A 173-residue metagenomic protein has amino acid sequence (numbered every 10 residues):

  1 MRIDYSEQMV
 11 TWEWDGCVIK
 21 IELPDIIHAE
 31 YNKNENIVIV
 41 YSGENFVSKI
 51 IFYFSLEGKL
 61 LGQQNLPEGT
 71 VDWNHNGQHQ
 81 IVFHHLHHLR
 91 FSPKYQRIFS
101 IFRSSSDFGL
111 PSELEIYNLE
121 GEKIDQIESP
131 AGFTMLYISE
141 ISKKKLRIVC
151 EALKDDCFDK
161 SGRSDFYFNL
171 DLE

Functional and structural regions predicted by a protein language model:
M1-Q8, K20-G43, K49, Q80-Y95 (+1 more regions): Repeated scaffold domains used in trafficking and secretory/extracellular systems, primarily beta-propellers
R2-S6, Y41-E44, S100-P111, I148-F158: Beta-strand C-termini and the immediately following turn/loop, strongest in propeller blades
V10-W12, C17-L23, G62, P67-F83 (+1 more regions): Aromatic (tryptophan-biased) beta-strands that constitute blades/sheets of beta-rich domains
F46-L61, T70-D72, S106-E115, D156-F168: Structural motif
L56, L119-E120, E173: Short, ordered coil/turn segments that flank beta-strands lining enzyme active or ligand-binding pockets
G58-Q64, I98-S100: Acidic (E/D-rich), amphipathic helical modules within compact regulatory domains
Q80-S105, L110-E113, Y117: Charged linear interaction tracts used for macromolecular binding and regulation
D125-S129, F133-E173: Acidic, proline/glycine-rich low-complexity IDRs
